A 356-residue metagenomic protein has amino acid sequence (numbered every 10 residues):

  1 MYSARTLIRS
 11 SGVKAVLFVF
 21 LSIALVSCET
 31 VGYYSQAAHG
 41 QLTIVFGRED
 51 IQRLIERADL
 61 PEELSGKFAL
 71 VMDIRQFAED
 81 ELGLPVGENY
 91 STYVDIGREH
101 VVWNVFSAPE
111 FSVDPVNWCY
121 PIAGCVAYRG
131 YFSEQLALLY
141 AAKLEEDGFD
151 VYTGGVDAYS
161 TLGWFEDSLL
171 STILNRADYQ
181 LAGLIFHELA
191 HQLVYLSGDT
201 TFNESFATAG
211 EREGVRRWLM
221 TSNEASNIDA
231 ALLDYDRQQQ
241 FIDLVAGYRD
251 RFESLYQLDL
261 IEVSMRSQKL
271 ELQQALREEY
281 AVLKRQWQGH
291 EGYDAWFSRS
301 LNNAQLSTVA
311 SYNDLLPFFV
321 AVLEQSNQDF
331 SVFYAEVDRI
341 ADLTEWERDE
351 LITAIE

Functional and structural regions predicted by a protein language model:
S3-V16: Bacterial N-terminal signal peptides that target proteins for export
V26-S27: C-terminal motif of bacterial Sec signal peptides marking the signal peptidase cleavage site
T30-A37, I44-I51, Y179, E204 (+2 more regions): Metalloprotease/metallohydrolase-associated module, dominated by Zn2+-dependent proteases
I44, R57, L64-V71, G130-A137 (+7 more regions): Solvent-exposed, acidic/flexible segments
V45-E62, W118-V126, R299-S300, P317: Acidic/histidine-rich, surface-exposed loop or edge segments in extracytoplasmic proteins
E49-E81: Post-signal-peptide N-terminal segment of Sec-exported extracytoplasmic proteins
I74-Q238: Acidic/His-rich structured neighborhood in mature extracellular/periplasmic domains
A246-E356: Pan-zinc metallopeptidase signature
